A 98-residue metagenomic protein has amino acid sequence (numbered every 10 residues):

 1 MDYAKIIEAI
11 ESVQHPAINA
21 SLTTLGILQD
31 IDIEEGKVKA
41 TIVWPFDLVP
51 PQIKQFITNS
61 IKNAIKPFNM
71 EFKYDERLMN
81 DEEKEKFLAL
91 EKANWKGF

Functional and structural regions predicted by a protein language model:
M1-D47, P51-F98: Domain-level signature for proteins that mediate thiol-based redox and metal-cofactor handling
